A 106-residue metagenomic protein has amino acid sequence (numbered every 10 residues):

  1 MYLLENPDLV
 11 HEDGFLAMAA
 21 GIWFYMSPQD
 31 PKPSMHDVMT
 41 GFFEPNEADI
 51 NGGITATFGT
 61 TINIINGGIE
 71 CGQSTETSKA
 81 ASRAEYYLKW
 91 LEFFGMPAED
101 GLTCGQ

Functional and structural regions predicted by a protein language model:
M1-Q106: Catalytic and binding regions of secreted/periplasmic enzymes and modules that target cell-wall glycans
